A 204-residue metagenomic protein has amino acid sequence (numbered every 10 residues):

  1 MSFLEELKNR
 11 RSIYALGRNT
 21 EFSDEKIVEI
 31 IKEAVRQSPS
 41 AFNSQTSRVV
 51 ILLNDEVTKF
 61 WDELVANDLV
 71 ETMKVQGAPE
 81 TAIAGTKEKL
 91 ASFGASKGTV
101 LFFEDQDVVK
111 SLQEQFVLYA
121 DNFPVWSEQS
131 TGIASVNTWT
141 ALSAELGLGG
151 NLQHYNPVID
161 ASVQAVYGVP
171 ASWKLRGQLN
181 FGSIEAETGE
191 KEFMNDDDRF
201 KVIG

Functional and structural regions predicted by a protein language model:
M1-G98, K201-G204: N-terminal amphipathic, basic helical "cap/leader" segment at the start of enzyme domains
F3-A15, K174-G204: C-terminal helix-cap and adjacent tail motif
E33-V35, Q106, Q115-V163: Small-aliphatic-rich amphipathic alpha-helix that forms the alpha element of a beta-alpha
L52-D55, F103-Q106, Y155: Histidine- and/or cysteine-centered catalytic micro-motif in compact active-site loops
T58-W61, V100-K110: Short, solvent-exposed beta-strand-terminating loops
L64-N67, L112-V117: Short, flexible, mixed-charge acidic loops at enzyme active sites
L69-A78, A165-K191: A glycine-rich helix N-cap at a beta->alpha junction
S96-T99, L146, L175-G177: Generic beta-strand structural signal
